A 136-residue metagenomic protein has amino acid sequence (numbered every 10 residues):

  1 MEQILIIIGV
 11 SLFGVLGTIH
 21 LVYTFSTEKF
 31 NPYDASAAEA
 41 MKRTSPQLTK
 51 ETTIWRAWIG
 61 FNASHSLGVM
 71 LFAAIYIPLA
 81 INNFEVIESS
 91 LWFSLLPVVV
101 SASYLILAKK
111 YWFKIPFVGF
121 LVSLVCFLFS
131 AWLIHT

Functional and structural regions predicted by a protein language model:
M1-I8, K50-G60, E85-S89, Y111-W112: Membrane-interfacial loop-to-transmembrane-helix junctions in polytopic alpha-helical membrane proteins
M1-N31: N-terminal signal-anchor transmembrane alpha helix
Y23-N31, L79, N83-V86, Y111: Perimembrane helix-loop junctions in membrane proteins
S26-A57: Cytosolic, membrane-interface loops and tails of multi-pass inner-membrane proteins
F61-Y76: Core segments of transmembrane alpha-helices that mediate helix-helix packing or line hydrophobic substrate/ligand
I81-N82, F127-T136: Juxtamembrane boundary at the C-terminal end of a transmembrane helix
F84-V98: Structural signature of hydrophobic alpha-helical transmembrane segments
A102-C126: Interfacial loop-to-transmembrane junctions
